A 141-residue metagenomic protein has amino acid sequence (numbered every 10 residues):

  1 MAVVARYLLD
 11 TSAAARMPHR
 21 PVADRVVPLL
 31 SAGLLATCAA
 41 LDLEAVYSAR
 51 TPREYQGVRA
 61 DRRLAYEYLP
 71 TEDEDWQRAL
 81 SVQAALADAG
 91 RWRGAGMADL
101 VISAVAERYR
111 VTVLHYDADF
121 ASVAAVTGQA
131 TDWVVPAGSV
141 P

Functional and structural regions predicted by a protein language model:
M1-A5, E107-P141: Acidic, PIN/NYN-like endoribonuclease modules and their adjacent C-terminal/linker elements
M1-T37, Y47-A60: Short, well-structured N-terminal submotif of metal-dependent ribonuclease cores
L9-D10, C38, G94-G96, D132-P141: Histidine- and aromatic-rich ligand-binding microenvironments
T11, L43, M97-L100: Conserved glycosyltransferase catalytic-site signature
A14-A15, D42-A45, F120-A121: A generic structural signal for short hydrophobic patches within well-formed alpha-helices
R50, A79-Q83, A125-Q129: Short secondary-structure transition/capping segments
R53-D75: Active-site-proximal, substrate-binding regions of enzyme catalytic domains and RNA-binding/basic surfaces
E67-L114: Active-site neighborhoods of divalent-metal-dependent phosphate/nucleic-acid chemistry enzymes
